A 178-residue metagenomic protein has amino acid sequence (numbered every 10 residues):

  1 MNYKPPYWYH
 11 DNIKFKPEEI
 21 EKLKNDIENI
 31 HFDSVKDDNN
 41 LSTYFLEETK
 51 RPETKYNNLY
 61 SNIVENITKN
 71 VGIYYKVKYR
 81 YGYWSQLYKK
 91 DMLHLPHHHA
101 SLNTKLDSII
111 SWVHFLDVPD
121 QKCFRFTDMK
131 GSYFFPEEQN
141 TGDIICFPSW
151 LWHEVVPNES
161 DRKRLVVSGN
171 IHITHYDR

Functional and structural regions predicted by a protein language model:
M1, D177-R178: C-terminal end-of-chain micro-motif
M1-R80, L93: Non-heme Fe(II)/2-oxoglutarate
K76-P157, K163-V166, D177: Catalytic core of non-heme Fe(II) oxygenases with the double-stranded beta-helix
S168-N170: Short beta-strand segments
